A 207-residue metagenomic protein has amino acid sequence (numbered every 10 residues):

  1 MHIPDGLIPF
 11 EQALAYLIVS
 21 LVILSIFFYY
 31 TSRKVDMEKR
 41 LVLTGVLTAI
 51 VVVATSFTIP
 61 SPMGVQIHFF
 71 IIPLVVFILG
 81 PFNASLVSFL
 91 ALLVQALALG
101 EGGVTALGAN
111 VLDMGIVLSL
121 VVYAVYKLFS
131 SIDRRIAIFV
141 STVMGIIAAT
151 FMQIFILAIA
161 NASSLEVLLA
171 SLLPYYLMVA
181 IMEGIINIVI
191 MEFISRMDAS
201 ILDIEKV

Functional and structural regions predicted by a protein language model:
M1-L7, I159-A170: Membrane-interface helix termini and inter-helical loops of multi-pass transporters
H2-L74: Hydrophobic transmembrane alpha-helices
L17, L41-V46, S85-F89, L112 (+2 more regions): Hydrophobic alpha-helical transmembrane segments
I18-L24, G115-V125, I181-F193: Hydrophobic cores of alpha-helical transmembrane segments in multi-pass inner/ER membrane proteins, independent
R33-E38, V76-V87, S131-I136: Membrane-helix interface "capping/anchor" motifs
S56-V65, L90-V121: Interfacial aromatic-anchored transmembrane helix boundaries in multi-pass membrane proteins
V111-Q153: Short helix-perturbing small/polar motifs within transmembrane alpha-helices
I136-I147, L165-V207: C-terminal transmembrane helix-loop-helix hairpin of multi-pass membrane proteins
